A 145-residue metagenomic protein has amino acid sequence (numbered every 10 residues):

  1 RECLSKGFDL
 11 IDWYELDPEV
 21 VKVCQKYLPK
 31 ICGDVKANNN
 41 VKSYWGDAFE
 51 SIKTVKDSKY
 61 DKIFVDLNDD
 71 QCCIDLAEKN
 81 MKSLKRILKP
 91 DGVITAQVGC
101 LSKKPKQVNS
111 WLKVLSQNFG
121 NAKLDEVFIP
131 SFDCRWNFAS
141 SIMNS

Functional and structural regions predicted by a protein language model:
R1-L112, S116-N118, C134: The AdoMet/dcAdoMet-binding core of the Class I SAM-like
F49, K123-V127: Glycine-rich, charged/polar anion/phosphate-binding loops that engage phosphate groups from diverse ligands
G99-C100, E126-P130: Acidic carboxylate-rich catalytic motifs and surrounding loops in phosphoryl-/glycosyl-chemistry enzymes
N118-G120, P130-S145: Core SAM-dependent methyltransferase catalytic element
